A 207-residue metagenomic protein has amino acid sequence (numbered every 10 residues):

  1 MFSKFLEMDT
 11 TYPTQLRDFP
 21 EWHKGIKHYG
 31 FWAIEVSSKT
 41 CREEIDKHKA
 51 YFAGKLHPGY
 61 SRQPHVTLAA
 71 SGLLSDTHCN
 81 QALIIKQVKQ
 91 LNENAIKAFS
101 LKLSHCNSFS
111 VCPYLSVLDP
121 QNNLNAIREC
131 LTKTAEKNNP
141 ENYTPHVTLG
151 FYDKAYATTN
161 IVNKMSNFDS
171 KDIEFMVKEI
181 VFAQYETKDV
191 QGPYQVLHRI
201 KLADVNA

Functional and structural regions predicted by a protein language model:
M1-A207: Histidine-dependent nucleotide/RNA phosphoesterase domain, centered on the 2H-phosphoesterase fold with its duplicated
